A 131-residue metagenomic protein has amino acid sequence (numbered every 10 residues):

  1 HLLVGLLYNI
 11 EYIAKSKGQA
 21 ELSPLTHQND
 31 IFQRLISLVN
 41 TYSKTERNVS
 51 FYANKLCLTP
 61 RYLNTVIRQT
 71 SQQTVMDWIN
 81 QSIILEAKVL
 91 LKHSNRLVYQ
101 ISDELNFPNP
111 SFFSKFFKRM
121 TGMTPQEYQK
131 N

Functional and structural regions predicted by a protein language model:
H1-N9, Q81-L85: Short, residue-level hotspots on alpha-helical faces of the histone-fold and other alpha-helical interaction modules
E11-S37, T41-F51, K55, Q69-D77 (+1 more regions): Short, Lys/Arg-enriched, Trp-marked, Pro/Gly-tolerant hinge/linker segments that flank
S50-F51, Y62, Q100: Alpha-helical residues within helix-turn-helix
N54, L58-N64: Long amphipathic alpha-helical coiled-coil segments
L56, L105-N106, F117: Core residues of bacterial helix-turn-helix
L63-N64, F112-F113, F117: Short hydrophobic/aromatic patch on the recognition helix
Q69-S111, K130-N131: Terminal helix-turn-helix DNA-binding modules in bacterial transcription factors
K115-N131: …primarily DNA-binding HTH/wHTH and HhH modules…
